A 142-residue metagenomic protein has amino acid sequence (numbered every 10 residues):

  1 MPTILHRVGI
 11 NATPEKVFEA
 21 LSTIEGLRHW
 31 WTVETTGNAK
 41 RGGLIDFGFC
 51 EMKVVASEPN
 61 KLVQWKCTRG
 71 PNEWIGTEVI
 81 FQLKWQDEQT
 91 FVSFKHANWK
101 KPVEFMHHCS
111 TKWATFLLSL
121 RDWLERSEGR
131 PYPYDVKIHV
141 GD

Functional and structural regions predicted by a protein language model:
M1-T36, D142: Hydrophobic ligand-binding cavity/cleft-lining segments
V17-L21, L27, V54, W65 (+3 more regions): Hydrophobic pocket/interface hotspot
R28-H29, T36, D46-K100: Hydrophobic-ligand binding "helix-grip"
N98-D142: A conserved amphipathic terminal alpha-helix motif
